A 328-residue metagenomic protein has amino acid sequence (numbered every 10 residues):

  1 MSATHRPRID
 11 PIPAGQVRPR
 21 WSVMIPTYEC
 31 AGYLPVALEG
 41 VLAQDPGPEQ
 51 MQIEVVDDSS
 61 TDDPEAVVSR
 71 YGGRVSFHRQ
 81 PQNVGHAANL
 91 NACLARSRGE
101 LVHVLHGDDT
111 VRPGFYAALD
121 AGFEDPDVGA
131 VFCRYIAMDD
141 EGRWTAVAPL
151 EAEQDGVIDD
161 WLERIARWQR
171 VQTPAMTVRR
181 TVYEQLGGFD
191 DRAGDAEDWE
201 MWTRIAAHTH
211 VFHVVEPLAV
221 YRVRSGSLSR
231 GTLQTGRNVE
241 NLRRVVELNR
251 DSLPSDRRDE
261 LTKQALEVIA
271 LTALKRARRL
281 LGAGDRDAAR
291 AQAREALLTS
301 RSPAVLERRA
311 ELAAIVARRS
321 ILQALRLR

Functional and structural regions predicted by a protein language model:
M1-G40: N-proximal low-complexity "stem/linker" segments adjacent to membrane-targeting elements
S2-R18, V223-R328: C-terminal subregions of glycosyltransferases and related glycan-biosynthesis enzymes
E39-Q50: Short, acidic, metal-binding catalytic loop of nucleotide-sugar glycosyltransferases
D57-A66, Q82, H106: A conserved acidic beta->alpha catalytic loop
Q80-S97: Glycine-rich, basic loop-to-helix element that forms the pyrophosphate-binding segment of sugar-nucleotide handling
V102: Short aromatic/hydrophobic "clamp" motif used to bind/position activated sugar donors
G114-A146: Conserved donor NDP-sugar-binding/catalytic core segment of glycosyltransferases
C133, E151-L242: Conserved nucleotide-sugar donor-binding catalytic segment
